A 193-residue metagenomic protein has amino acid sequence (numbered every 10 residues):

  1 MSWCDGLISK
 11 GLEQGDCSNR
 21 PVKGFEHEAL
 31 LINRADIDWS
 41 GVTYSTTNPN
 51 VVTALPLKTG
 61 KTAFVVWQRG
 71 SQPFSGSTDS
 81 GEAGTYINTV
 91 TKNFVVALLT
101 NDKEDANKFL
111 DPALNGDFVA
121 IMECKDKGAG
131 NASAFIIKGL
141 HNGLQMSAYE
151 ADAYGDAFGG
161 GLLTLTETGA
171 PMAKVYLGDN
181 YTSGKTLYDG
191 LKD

Functional and structural regions predicted by a protein language model:
S2-N93, H141-D156: Solvent-exposed edge beta-strands and adjacent loop segments that serve as assembly or binding interfaces
F25-A35, F94-A97, N115-D126: Short, hydrophobic/proline-enriched secondary-structure or compact coil segments at domain edges
G81-E104, A157-M172: Oligomerization/assembly interface segments of phage tail-like spikes and tubes
N93-T100, K125-E150: Short acidic, glycine/tyrosine-flanked loop/strand segments centered on an H-E-D-like triad
K103-D111, K174-Y176: Short, conserved charged micro-motifs
N107-I136: Short, acidic/charged, Gly/Pro-enriched secondary-structure junctions
K138-D193: Mixed-charge, glycine-accented linear interaction segment located at domain edges/termini
